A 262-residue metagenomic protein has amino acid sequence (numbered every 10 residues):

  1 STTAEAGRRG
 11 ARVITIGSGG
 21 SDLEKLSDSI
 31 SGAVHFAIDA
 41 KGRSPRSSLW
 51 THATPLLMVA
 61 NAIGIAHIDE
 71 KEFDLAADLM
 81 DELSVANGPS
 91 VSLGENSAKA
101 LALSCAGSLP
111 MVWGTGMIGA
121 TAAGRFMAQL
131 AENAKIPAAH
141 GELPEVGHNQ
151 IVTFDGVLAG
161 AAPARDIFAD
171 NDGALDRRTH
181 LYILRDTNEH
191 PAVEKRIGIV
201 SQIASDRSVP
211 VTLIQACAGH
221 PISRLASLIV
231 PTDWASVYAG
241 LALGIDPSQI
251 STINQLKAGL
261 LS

Functional and structural regions predicted by a protein language model:
S1-L83, D186-T187, G198-S205: Glycine-rich phosphate-binding loops that contact phosphosugars or nucleotide phosphates
I16-G17, I136-H148, P210-G219: A generic structural motif
G42-S44, N61-N171, L260-S262: Active-site phosphate/pyrophosphate-binding segments
D155, G160-I250: C-terminal active-site/capping subdomain that shapes the small-molecule cofactor and substrate pocket of enzyme
S248-L261: Short, small/acidic-rich helices and loops at N termini and domain boundaries of DNA replication/processing enzymes
